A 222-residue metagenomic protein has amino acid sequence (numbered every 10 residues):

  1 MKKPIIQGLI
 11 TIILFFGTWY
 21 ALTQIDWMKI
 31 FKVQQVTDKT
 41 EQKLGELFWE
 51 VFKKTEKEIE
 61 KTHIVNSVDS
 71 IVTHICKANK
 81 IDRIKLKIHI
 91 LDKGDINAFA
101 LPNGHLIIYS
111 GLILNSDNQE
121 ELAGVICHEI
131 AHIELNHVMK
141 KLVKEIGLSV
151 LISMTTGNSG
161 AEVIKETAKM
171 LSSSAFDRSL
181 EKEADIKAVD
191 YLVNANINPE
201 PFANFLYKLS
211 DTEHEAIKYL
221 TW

Functional and structural regions predicted by a protein language model:
M1-W222: A Zn2+-metalloprotease active-site environment signal
